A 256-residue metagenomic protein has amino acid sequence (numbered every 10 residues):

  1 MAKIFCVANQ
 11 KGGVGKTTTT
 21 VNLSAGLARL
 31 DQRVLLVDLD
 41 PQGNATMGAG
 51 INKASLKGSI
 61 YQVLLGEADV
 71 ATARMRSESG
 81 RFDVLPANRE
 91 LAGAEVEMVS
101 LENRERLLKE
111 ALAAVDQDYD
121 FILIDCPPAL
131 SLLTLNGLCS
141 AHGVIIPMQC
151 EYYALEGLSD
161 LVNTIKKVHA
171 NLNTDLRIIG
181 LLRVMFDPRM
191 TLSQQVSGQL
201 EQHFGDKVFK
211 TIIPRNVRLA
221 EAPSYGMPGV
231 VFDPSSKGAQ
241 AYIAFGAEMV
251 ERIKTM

Functional and structural regions predicted by a protein language model:
M1-M256: P-loop NTP-binding core
